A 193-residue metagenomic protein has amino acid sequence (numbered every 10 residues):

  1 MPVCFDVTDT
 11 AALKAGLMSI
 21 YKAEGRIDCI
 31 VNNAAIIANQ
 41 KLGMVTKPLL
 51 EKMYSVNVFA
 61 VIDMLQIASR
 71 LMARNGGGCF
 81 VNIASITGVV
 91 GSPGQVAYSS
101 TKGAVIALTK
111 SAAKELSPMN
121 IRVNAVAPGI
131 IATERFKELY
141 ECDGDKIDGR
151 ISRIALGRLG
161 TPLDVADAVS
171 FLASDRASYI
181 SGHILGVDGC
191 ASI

Functional and structural regions predicted by a protein language model:
I27, K41-L42, L49-Y54, R150: Substrate-binding pocket helix/loop in short-chain dehydrogenase/reductase
G43, V90-V96, P118-M119, G157 (+1 more regions): Active-site loop immediately N-terminal to the catalytic Tyr-X3-Lys motif of short-chain dehydrogenase/reductase
V45, G91-S99, S111, L139: Active-site loop-to-helix junction immediately N-terminal to the catalytic Tyr of the SDR YXXXK motif in Rossmann-fold
L65, T101, T109: Active-site helix of classical SDR
R70, K114-P118, S178: Alpha-helical segment proximal to the catalytic Tyr-Lys
S85: Residue(s) in the substrate-gating loop at a strand-loop-helix junction that position the organic substrate next
V90, V169-S170, S181-I193: Short C-terminal tail/terminal secondary-structure segment of NAD(P)H-dependent dehydrogenase/reductase domains
